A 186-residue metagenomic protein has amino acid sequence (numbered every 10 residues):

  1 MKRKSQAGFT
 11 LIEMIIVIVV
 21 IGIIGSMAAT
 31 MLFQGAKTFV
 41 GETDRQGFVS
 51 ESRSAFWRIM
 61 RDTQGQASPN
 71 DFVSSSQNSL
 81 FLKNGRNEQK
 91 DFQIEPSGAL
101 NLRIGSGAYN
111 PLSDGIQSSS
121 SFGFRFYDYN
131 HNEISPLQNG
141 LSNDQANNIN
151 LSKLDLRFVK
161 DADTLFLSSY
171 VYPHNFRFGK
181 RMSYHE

Functional and structural regions predicted by a protein language model:
K2-Q64: Aliphatic-rich helix starts adjacent to a transmembrane/signal segment
I59, N70-D71: Short N-terminal or domain-adjacent regulatory/targeting segments
Q64, N101-I104, H174: Short, cationic motifs built from Arg/Lys/His that form the positively charged side of catalytic pockets
S74-L137: Type IV pilin-like appendage domain
N110-H131, D155-E186: Low-complexity, S/T/G/P-rich flexible repeat/linker segments used as non-globular hinges and stalks within
L141-N147: Short, solvent-exposed beta-strand/turn "edge" segments of beta-rich domains on protein surfaces
I149-K153: Extracellular Ig-like/FN3 beta-sandwich strand-entry sites
